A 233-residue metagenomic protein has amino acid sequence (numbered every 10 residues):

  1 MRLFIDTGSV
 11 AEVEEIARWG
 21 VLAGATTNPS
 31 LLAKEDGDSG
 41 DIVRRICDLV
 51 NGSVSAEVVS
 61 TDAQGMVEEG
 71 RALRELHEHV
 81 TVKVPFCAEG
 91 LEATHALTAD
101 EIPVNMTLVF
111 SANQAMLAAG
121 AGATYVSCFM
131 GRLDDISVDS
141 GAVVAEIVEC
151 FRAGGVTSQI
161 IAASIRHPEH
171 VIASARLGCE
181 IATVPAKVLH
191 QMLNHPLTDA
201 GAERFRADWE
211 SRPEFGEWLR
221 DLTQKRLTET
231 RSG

Functional and structural regions predicted by a protein language model:
M1-E14, R18-L22, T26-A96, M130: Active-site beta->alpha loop and helix N-cap motifs at the rims of alpha/beta catalytic domains
A11-R18, G65-E69, L73, A93 (+3 more regions): Catalytic cores of alpha/beta
N28, V82, A118, S174 (+1 more regions): Conserved, mostly hydrophobic/aromatic
P29-L32, L108, G122-I136, L177-T198: Glycine-rich phosphate-binding active-site loops on the catalytic face of alpha/beta enzymes
K34-R45, D62-E68, V84-D100, S111-A119 (+4 more regions): Active-site-adjacent beta->alpha loops and helix N-cap segments on the catalytic face of soluble alpha/beta enzymes
G40-V54, L91-V104, S140-I160, A202-K225: Alpha-helix-loop-beta-strand connector modules within alpha/beta enzyme cores
E57, K83-P85, N105-V109, I161-A163: Structural motif
F151-G233: C-terminal alpha-helical cap/extension of soluble enzyme domains
